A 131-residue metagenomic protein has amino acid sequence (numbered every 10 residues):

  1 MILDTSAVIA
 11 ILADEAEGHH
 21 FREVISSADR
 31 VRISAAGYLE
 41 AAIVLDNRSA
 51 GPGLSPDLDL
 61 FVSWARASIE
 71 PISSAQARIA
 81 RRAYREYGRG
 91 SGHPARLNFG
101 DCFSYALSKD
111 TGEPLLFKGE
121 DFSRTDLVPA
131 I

Functional and structural regions predicted by a protein language model:
M1-I33, D46-L60: Short, well-structured N-terminal submotif of metal-dependent ribonuclease cores
V8-I9, Y38, F122-S123: A generic structural signal for short hydrophobic patches within well-formed alpha-helices
I25, S63, K109: Anion (oxyanion) recognition and catalysis
D29-R32, A65-E70: Short loop->beta-strand "edge-of-pocket" segments that line small-molecule binding or catalytic clefts across diverse
S68-P114: Active-site neighborhoods of divalent-metal-dependent phosphate/nucleic-acid chemistry enzymes
Y105-I131: Acidic, PIN/NYN-like endoribonuclease modules and their adjacent C-terminal/linker elements
